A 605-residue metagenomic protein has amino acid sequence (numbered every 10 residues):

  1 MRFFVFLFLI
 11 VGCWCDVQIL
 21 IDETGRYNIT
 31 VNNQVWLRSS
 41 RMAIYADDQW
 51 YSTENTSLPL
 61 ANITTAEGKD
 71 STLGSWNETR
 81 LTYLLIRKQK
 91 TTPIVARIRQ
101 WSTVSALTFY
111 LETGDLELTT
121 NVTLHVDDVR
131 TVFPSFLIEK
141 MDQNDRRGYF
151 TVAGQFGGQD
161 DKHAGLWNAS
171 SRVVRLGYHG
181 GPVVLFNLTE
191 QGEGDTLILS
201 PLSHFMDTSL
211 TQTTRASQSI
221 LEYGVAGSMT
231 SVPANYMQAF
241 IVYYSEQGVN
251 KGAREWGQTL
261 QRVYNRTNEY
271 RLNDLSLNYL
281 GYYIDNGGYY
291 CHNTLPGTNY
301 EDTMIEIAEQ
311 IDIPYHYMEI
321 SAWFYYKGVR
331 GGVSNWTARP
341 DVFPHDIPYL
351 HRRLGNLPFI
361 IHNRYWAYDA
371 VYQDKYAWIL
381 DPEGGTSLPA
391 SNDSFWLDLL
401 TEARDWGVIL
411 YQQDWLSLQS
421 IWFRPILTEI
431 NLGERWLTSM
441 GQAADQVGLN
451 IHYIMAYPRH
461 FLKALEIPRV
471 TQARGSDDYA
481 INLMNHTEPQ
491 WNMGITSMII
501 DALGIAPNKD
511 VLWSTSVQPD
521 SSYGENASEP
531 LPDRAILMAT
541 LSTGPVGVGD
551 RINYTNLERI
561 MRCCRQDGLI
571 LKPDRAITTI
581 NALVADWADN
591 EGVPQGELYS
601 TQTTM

Functional and structural regions predicted by a protein language model:
M1-C15: Cleavable N-terminal signal peptides of Sec/SRP-targeted secreted and luminal proteins
D16-M318, N335-D341: Carbohydrate-recognition beta-sandwich/jelly-roll modules in extracellular/periplasmic carbohydrate-active proteins
T56, L60-D70, N553-M605: Non-catalytic C-terminal accessory modules of carbohydrate-active enzymes
L111, L124-D128, I284, A322 (+4 more regions): Glycine-rich, histidine-containing beta strand-loop boundary motifs that form or position
R215-L221, G331, L418-L427, E434 (+4 more regions): Mature catalytic domains of secreted/periplasmic carbohydrate-active enzymes
L275-I430: Aromatic-lined carbohydrate-binding/catalytic grooves of carbohydrate-active enzymes
H345-G355, N431-I451: Alpha-helix-loop-beta-strand connector modules within alpha/beta enzyme cores
D369-W406, T438-N556, I577-V593, Q602: Glycan-recognition surfaces
